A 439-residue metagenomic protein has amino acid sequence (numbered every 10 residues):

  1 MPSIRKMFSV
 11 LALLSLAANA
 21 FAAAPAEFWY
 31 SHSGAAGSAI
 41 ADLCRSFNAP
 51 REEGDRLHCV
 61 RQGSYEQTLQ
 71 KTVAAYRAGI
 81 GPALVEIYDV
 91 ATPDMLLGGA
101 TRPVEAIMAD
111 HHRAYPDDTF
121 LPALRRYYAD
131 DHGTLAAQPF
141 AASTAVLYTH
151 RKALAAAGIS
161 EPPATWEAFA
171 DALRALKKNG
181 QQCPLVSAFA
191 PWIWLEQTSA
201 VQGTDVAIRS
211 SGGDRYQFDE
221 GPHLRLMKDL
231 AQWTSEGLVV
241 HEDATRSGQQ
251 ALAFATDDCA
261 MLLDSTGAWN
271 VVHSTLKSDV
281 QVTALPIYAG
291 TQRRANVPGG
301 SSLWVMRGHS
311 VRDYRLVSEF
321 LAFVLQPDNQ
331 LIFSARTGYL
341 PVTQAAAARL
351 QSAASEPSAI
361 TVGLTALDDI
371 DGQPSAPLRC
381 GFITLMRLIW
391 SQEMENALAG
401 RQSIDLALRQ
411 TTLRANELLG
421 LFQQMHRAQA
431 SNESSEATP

Functional and structural regions predicted by a protein language model:
A24, G133, A157, K228 (+4 more regions): Extracytoplasmic/periplasmic substrate-recognition and gating elements
P50-F120, A155-A157, A164, A251-A253 (+4 more regions): Extracytoplasmic "Venus flytrap"/periplasmic binding protein-like
A74, A83, R113-A153, C183 (+2 more regions): A structural signal for short loop-to-beta-strand junctions that line the ligand-binding cleft of periplasmic/secreted
D89-T144, A170, Q197-A200, Q281-A284: Hinge/lid segment of periplasmic solute-binding proteins
E105-F120, T204-R225, S274-T275, I287-N296 (+3 more regions): Short, solvent-exposed loop/beta-turn-alpha elements that line the ligand-binding surface or hinge of extracytoplasmic
D118-P122, T283, A335-Q392, N396 (+1 more regions): Long, aromatic- and glycine/proline-rich binding clefts that accommodate carbohydrate-like moieties
D131-F140, A145, A170-R215, C259: Extracytoplasmic/periplasmic solute-binding protein
L173, G212-D243: Glycine-centered hinge/linker elements that transmit conformational signals in sensory and ligand-binding systems
